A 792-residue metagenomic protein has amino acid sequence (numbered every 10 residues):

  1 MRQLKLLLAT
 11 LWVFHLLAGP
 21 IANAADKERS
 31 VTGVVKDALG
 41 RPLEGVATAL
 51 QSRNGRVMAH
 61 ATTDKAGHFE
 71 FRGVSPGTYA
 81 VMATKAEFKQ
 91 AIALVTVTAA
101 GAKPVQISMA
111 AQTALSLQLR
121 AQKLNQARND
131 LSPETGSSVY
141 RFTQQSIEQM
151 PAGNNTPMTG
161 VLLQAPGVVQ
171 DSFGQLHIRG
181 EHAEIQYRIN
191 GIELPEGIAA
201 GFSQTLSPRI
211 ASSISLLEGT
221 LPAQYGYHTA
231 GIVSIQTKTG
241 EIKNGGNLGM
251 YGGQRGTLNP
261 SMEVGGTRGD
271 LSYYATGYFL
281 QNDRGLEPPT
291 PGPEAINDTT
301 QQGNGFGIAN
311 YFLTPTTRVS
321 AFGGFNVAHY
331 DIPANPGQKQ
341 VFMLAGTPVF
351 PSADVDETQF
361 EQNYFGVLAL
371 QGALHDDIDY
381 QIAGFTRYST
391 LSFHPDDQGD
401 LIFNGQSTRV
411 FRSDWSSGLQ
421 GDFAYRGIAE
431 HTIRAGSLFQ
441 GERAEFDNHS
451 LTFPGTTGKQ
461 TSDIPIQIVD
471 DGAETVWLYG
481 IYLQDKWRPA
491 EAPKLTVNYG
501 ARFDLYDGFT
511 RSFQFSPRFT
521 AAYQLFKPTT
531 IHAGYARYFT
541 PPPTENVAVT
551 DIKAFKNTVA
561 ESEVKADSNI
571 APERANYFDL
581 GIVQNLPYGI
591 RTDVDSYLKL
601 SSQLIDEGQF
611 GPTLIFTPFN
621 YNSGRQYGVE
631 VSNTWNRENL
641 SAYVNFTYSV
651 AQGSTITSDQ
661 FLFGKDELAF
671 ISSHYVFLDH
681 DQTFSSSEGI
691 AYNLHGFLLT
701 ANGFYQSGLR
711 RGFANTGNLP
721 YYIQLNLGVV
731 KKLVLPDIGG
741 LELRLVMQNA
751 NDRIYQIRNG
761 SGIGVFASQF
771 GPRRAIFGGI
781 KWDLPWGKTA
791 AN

Functional and structural regions predicted by a protein language model:
A22-N125, T135, Q164, V169: Periplasm-facing N-terminal accessory domains of Gram-negative outer-membrane beta-barrel systems
E87-K89, A93-P104, Q118-A183, R188-P222 (+6 more regions): Periplasmic N-terminal accessory/gating domains of Gram-negative outer-membrane beta-barrel systems
Q254-Q281, G292-P333, T358-D379, G427-I428 (+1 more regions): Transmembrane beta-barrel wall of Gram-negative outer-membrane proteins
G285, I296-D298, R318-A373, Y388-S413: Flexible loop and strand-edge segments within Gram-negative outer membrane beta-barrel domains
G285, R710, K731-N792: C-terminal beta-signal and adjacent terminal beta-strands/loops of Gram-negative outer-membrane beta-barrel proteins
H329-F342, T390, N448-L451, F509 (+6 more regions): Surface-exposed extracellular loop regions of Gram-negative outer-membrane beta-barrel proteins, predominantly
D377-F385, S389-F393, Q524, S568-N620 (+5 more regions): Membrane-embedded beta-barrel scaffold of Gram-negative outer-membrane proteins
A490, S596-L600, F619-R711: Gram-negative outer-membrane beta-barrel transporters
